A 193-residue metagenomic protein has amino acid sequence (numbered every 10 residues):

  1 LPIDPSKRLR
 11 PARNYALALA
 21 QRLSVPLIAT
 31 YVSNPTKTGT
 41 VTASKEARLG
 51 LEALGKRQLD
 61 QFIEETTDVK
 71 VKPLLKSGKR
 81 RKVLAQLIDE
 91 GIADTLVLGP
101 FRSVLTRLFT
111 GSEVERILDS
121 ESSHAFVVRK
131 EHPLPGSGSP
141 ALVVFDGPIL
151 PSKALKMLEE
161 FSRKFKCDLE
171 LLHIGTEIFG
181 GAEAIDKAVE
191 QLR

Functional and structural regions predicted by a protein language model:
L1-K45, S139-R193: Small/aliphatic-rich secondary-structure junction motif
Q21, D89-E90, D119, R163: Solvent-exposed polar/charged
L23, E113, S120-S122: Short, structured coil segments at secondary-structure junctions
E46, I63-L96, F101-S103, R193: Structural beta-alpha unit
E46-R57: A short acidic, glycine-rich active-site loop that binds or catalyzes chemistry on phosphate/adenosine moieties
R80-L84, E113, A184, A188: Short acidic active-site motifs
V97-P100, H124-E131: Short beta-strand elements of ligand-binding domains
L98-R116: Glycine-rich, Arg-bearing micro-motifs that act as flexible, cationic patches
